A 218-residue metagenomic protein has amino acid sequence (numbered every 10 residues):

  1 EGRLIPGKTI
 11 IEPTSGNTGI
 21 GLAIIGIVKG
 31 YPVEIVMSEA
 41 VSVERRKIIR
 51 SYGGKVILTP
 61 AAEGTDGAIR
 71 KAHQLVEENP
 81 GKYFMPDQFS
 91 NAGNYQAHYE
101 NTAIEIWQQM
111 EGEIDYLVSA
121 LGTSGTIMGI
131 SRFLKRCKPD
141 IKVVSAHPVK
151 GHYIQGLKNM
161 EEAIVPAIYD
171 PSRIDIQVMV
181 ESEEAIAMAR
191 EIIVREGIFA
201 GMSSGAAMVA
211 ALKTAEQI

Functional and structural regions predicted by a protein language model:
E1-R3, I20-P32, R50-S51, G129-K138 (+1 more regions): Alpha-helix C-terminal capping segments
L4-E39, E113-T126, I198-A206: A short, small-residue-rich loop immediately preceding and capping a beta-strand
V28, H73, A103, R132-R136 (+3 more regions): Short, solvent-exposed amphipathic alpha-helical segments in soluble enzyme and RNA/protein-processing domains
Y31, G54, G81-K82, P139-I141 (+1 more regions): Short glycine/serine/threonine/alanine-rich loop segments
E34-Y116, A146-I193: Small/polar-residue-rich loop-to-helix segments that shape phosphate-bearing ligand pockets
A97, N101-I141: Glycine-rich ThDP/TPP pyrophosphate-binding loop and its adjacent helix/strand module within ThDP-dependent enzymes
G122, T126, S172-R173, S182-A215: Glycine-rich phosphate/diphosphate-binding loops and the adjacent beta-loop-alpha structural elements that coordinate
